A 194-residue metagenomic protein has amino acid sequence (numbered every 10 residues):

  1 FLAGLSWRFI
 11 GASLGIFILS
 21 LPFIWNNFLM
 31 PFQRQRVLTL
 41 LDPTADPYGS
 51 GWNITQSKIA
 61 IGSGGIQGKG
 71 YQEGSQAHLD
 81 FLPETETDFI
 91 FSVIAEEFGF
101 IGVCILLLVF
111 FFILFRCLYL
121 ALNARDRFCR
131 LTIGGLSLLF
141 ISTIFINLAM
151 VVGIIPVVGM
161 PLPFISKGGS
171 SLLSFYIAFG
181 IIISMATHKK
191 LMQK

Functional and structural regions predicted by a protein language model:
F1, I16-L19, A178-G180: Hydrophobic transmembrane alpha-helices of multi-pass, membrane-embedded glycosylation machinery
F1-I10: Perimembrane helix-loop-helix junctions
F9-V103, R125-F128: Hydrophobic, glycine- and aromatic-enriched re-entrant/interface helices and adjoining loop segments
L14-G15, V93-E96, L136-F140, G168-S171: Transmembrane helix-bundle signature of multi-pass membrane transporters/permeases
F28, F32, V109-R116, A149 (+1 more regions): Transmembrane alpha-helix boundary/anchor motif
E97-C117: Hydrophobic alpha-helical transmembrane segments
Y119-G159, I165: Loop-to-helix entry and N-terminal half of a specific, functionally important transmembrane alpha helix in multi-pass
N147-K194: A juxtamembrane structural motif centered on a specific transmembrane helix
